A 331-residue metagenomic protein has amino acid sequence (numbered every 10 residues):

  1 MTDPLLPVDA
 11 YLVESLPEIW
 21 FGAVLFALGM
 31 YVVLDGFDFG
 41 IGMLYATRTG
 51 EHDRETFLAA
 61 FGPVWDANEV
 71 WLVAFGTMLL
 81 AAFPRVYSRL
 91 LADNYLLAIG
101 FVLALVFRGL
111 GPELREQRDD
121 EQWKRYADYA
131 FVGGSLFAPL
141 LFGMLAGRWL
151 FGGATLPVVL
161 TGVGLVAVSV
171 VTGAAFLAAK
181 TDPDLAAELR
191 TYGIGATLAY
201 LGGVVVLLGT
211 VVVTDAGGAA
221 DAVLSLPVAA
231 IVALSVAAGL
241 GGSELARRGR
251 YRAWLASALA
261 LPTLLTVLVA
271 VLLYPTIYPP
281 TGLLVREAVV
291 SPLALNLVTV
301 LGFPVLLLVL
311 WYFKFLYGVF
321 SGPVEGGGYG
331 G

Functional and structural regions predicted by a protein language model:
M1-F21, L79-Y95, A146-V158, V213-D221: Helix-coil boundary and interhelical linker segments in multi-pass alpha-helical membrane proteins
M1-N68, V73-M78: N-terminal signal-anchor module of multipass membrane proteins
I19-Y31, L91-L105, G153-V170, V298-V305: Alpha-helical transmembrane segments
R89-I99, F107-L165: Membrane-interface helix-loop-helix junctions at boundaries between adjacent transmembrane segments
F137-F151, G202-T214, T263-T281: Hydrophobic alpha-helical transmembrane segments in multi-pass integral membrane proteins
V159-G162, V166-S243: Glycine-rich, Lys/Arg-enriched anion-binding loops that position phosphate/diphosphate groups for phosphoryl
G218-L272, P279: Internal helical hairpin/lid segments
Y278-L295: Short, membrane-exposed interhelical loops at transmembrane-helix boundaries
